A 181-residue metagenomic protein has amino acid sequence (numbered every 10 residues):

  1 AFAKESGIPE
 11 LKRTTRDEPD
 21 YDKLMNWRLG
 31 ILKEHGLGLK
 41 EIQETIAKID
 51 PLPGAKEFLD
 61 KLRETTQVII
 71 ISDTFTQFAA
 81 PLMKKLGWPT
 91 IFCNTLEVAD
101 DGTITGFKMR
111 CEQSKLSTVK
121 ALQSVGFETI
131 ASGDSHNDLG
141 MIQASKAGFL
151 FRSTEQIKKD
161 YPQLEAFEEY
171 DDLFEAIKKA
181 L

Functional and structural regions predicted by a protein language model:
A1-T95: Alpha-helical substrate-recognition element adjacent to the catalytic core
D60, K120, L139-G140: Alpha-helical segments flanking ligand/cofactor-binding loops in enzyme cores
E64-T66, L122-E128, A180: Glycine-rich phosphate-binding loop signature in dinucleotide/nucleotide-binding domains
V68-D73, F127-E168: Acidic, Mg2+-coordinating phosphoryl-transfer loop and its flanking beta/alpha structural elements, shared across
T76-A80, D138-L139, F174: Short, well-ordered alpha-helical microsegments
Q77-T129: Substrate-recognition "cap/lid" segment bordering the active-site pocket of phosphatases
F92, L164-L173: Short acidic-hydrophobic, aromatic-tinged amphipathic segments that line or gate anion-handling sites
A99-G106, K158-E165, E175-A180: Short, charged, surface-exposed secondary-structure boundary motifs
